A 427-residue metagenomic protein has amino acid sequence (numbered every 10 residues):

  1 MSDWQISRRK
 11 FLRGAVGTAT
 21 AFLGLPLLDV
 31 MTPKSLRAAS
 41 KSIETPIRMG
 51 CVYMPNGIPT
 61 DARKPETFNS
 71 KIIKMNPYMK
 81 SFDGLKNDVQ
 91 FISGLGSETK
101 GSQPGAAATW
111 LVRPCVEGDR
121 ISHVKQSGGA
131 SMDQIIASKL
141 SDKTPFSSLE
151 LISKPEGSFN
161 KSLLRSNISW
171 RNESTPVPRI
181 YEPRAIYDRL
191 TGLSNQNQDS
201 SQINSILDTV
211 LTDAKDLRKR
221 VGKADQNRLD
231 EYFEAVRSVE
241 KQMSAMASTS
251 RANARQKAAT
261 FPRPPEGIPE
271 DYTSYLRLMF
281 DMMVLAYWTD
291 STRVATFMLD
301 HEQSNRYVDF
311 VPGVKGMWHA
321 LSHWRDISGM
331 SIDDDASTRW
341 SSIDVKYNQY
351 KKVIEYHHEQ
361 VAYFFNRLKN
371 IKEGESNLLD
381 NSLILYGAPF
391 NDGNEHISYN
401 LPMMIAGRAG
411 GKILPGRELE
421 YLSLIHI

Functional and structural regions predicted by a protein language model:
M1-I425: Ligand-binding pockets and gating/stacking loops
